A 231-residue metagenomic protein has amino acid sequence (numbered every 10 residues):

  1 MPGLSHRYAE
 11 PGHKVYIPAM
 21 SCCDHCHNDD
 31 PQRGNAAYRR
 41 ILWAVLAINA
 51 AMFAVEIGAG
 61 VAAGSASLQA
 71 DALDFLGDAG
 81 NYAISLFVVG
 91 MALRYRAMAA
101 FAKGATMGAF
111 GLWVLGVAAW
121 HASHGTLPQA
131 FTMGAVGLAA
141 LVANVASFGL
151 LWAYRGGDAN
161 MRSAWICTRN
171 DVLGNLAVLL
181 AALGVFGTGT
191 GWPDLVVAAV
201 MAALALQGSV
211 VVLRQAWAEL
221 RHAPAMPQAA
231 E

Functional and structural regions predicted by a protein language model:
H6, G12-E231: Alpha-helical transmembrane cores and adjacent cytosolic helix/loop segments of polytopic membrane transporters
